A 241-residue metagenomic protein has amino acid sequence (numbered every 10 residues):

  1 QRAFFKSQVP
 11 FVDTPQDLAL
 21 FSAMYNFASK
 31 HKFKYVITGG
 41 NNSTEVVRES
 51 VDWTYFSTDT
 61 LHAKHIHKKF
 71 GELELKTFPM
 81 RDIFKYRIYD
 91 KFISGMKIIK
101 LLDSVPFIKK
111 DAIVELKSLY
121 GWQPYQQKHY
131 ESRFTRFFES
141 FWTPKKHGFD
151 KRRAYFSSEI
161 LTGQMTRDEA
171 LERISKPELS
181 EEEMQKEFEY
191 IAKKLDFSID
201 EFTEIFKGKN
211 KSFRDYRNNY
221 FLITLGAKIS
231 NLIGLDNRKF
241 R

Functional and structural regions predicted by a protein language model:
Q1-R241: Nucleotide-activated chemistry modules centered on ATP-dependent adenylation/adenylyltransferase
